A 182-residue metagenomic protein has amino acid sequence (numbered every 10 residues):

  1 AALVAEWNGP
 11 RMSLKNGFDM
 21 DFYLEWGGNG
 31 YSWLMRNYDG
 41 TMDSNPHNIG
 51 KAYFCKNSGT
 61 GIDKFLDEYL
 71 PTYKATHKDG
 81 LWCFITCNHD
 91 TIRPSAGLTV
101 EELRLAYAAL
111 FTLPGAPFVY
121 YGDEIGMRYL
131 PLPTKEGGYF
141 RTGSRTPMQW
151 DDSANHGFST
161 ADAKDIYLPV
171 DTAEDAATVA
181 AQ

Functional and structural regions predicted by a protein language model:
A1-R11, T41, N57-L66, Y73-T86 (+1 more regions): Active-site neighborhood of glycoside hydrolase catalytic domains
G9, S13-G17, D21-E25, N29-M35 (+4 more regions): Loop/helix patches that line or flank the sugar-binding groove of alpha-linked glycan CAZymes
P46-G59: Outer-membrane beta-barrel transmembrane domain signature of Gram-negative proteins, especially the mid-to-C-terminal
